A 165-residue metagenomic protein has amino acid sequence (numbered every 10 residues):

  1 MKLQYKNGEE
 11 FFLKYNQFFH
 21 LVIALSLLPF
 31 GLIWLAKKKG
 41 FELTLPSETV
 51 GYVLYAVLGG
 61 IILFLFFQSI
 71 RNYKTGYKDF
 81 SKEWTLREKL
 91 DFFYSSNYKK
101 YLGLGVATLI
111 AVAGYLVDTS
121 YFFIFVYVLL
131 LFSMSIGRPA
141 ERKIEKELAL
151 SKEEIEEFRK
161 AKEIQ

Functional and structural regions predicted by a protein language model:
M1-E10: Short, Lys/Arg-rich, polar N-terminal cytosolic tail immediately upstream of the first transmembrane signal-anchor
Q17-L27, S95-L104: Select subsegments of transmembrane alpha-helices in polytopic membrane proteins, especially boundary-proximal
L32, L102-F123: Alpha-helical transmembrane segments and their membrane-interface junctions in multi-pass membrane proteins
K37-S47: Membrane-interface helix termini and inter-helical loops of multi-pass transporters
L54-Y73, L130-A140: Hydrophobic alpha-helical membrane-embedded segments
F66-K89: Membrane-helix interface/capping segments
D91-K100, I155-Q165: Cytosolic juxtamembrane regulatory segments of multi-pass membrane proteins
F125-K162: Alpha-helical transmembrane segments and their immediate juxtamembrane interface regions
